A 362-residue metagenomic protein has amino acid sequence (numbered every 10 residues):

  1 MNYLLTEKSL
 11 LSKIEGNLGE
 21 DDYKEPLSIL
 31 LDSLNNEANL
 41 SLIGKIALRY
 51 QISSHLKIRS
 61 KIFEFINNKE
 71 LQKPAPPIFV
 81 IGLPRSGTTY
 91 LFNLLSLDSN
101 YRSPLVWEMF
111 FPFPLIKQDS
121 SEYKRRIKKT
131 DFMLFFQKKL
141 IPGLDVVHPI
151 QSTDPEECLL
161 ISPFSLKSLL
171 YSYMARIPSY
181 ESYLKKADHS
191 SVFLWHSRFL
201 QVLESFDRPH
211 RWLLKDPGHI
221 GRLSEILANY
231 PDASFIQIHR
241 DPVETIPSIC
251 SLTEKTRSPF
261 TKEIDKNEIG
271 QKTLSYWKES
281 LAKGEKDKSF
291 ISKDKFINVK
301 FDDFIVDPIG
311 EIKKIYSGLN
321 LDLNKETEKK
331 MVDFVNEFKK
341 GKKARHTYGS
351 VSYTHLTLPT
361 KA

Functional and structural regions predicted by a protein language model:
M1-A47: Long, basic/Gly/Ser/Thr-rich N-terminal segments that mediate initial subcellular attachment or targeting
L34-P76: Extreme N-terminal, non-catalytic leader segments that precede Walker-type/kinase nucleotide-binding cores
R59-N68, Q72, K186-R211, D216-S317: PAPS-dependent sulfotransferase catalytic domain
I81-S96: Glycine-rich phosphate-binding P-loop
D98-V106: Post-Walker A helix-loop "phosphate-sensing" segment adjacent to the P-loop in P-loop NTPases
F110-W212: PAPS-dependent sulfation machinery
K300-F304, I309-E311, E328-S352: Long, C-terminal catalytic modules of enzymes
T354-A362: Conserved small/polar residues in nucleotide/adenosyl-binding loops
